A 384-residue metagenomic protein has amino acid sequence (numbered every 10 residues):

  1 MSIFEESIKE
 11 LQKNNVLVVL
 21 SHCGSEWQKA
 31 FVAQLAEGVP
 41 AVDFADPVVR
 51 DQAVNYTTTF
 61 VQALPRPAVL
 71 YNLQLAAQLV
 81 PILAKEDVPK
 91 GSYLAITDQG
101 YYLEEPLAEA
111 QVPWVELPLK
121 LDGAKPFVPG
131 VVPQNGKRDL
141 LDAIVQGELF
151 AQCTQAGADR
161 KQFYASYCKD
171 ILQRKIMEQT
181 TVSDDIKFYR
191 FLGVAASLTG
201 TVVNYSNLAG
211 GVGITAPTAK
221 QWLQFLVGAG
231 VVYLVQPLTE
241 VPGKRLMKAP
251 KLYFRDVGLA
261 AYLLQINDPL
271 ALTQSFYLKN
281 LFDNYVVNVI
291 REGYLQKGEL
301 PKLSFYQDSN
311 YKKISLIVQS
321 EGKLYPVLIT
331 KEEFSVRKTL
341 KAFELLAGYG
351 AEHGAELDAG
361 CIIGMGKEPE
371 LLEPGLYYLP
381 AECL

Functional and structural regions predicted by a protein language model:
M1-V48, Q236-L384: A cross-kingdom feature that marks ATP-driven nucleic-acid transaction machinery
C23, I96-Y101, L119-L121, I363-K367: A short beta-strand-to-loop transition that corresponds to the Sensor-1 phosphate-sensing loop of AAA+ P-loop ATPases
P40-P67: Short glycine-rich substrate-engagement loop in P-loop NTPases that contacts/grips substrate
A63-L79: Conserved P-loop NTPase "ATPase switch" module shared by AAA+ and STAND
V69-Y71, S92-Q99: Structural recognition of the conserved hydrophobic beta-strand(s) that form the central parallel beta-sheet of P-loop
V80-I96: Conserved catalytic/switch belt of AAA+ P-loop NTPases
G100-W114: Short regulatory helix/loop adjacent to the ATP-binding pocket of P-loop NTPases
E116-L281, Y285-N288, E292: Interdomain hinge/linker elements that couple catalytic modules in large macromolecular machines
